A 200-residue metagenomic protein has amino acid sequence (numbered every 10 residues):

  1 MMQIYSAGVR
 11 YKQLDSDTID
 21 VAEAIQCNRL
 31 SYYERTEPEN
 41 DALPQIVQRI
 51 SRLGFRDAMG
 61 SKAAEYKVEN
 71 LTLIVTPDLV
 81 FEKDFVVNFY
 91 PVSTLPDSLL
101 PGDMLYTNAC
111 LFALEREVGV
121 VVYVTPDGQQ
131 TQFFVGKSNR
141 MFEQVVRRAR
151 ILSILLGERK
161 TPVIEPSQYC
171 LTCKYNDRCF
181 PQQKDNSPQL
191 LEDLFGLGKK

Functional and structural regions predicted by a protein language model:
M1-V86, P91-P101, N108, E192-G196 (+1 more regions): Metal-dependent nuclease catalytic cores that hydrolyze phosphodiester bonds in DNA/RNA, characterized by
Q3, Q13, Q26, Q45-Q48 (+5 more regions): Residue-identity detector for glutamine
V21-Y33, G157-K200: Cysteine-cluster motifs in flexible loop/terminal segments that predominantly coordinate metals
S31, G54, M141-Q144, I151 (+2 more regions): Exposed alpha-helical structural elements
R35-D41, L114-G119, P181-D185: Short helix-capping/linker segments at secondary-structure and domain boundaries
P38, L100, V124, F133-V135 (+2 more regions): General "foldedness" signal
N40-D41, L95, E143, R178-P181 (+1 more regions): Residues in flexible loops and secondary-structure boundaries
Y66-R159, Q168-L171, D177: Nucleic-acid nuclease catalytic cores
